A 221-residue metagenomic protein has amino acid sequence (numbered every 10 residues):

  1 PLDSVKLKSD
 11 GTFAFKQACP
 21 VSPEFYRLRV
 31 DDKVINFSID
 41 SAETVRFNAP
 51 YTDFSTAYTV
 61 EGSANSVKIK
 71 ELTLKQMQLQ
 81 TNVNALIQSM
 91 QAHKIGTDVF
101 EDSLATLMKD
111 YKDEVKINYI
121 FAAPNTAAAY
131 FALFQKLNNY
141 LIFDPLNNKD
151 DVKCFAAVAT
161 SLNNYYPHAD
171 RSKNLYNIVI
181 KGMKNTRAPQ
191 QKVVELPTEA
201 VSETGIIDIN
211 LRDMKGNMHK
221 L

Functional and structural regions predicted by a protein language model:
P1-A123: A non-transmembrane, solvent-exposed segment enriched in polar/low-complexity residues
D32, M214-G216: Glycine-centered tight beta-turn/hairpin loop motif at sheet-sheet or coil-to-beta transitions
D102, L141-D151: Short coil/turn connectors between adjacent alpha-helices in alpha-solenoid helical repeat scaffolds
P124, N147-D150, P167: Structural signature of alpha-solenoid helical repeat scaffolds
N125-L141: Amphipathic alpha-helical repeat scaffolds of TPR domains
C154, V158-M214: N-proximal helix/coil linker or "cap" segments that precede and/or mark the start of modular domains
N217-L221: Short active-site neighborhood of thiol/selenol oxidoreductases, capturing the structured segment around
